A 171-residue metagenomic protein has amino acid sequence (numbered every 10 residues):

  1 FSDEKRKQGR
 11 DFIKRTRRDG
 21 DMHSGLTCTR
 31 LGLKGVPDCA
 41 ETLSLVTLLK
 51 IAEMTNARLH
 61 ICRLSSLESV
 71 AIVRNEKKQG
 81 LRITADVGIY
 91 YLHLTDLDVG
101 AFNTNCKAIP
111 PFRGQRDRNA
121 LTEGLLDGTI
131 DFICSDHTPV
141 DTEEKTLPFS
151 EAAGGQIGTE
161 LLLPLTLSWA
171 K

Functional and structural regions predicted by a protein language model:
F1-T104: Metal-coordinating catalytic core of metallo-dependent amide/deamination hydrolases
D19, G25-N56, N105, G124-L126 (+2 more regions): His/Asp/Glu-enriched, well-ordered alpha-helical/loop segment that forms or immediately abuts the divalent-metal
P37, A108-R113: Short, flexible loop segments at the rims of nucleotide/cofactor-binding pockets, characterized by
L59, D117-N119, E123: Amphipathic, heptad-repeat alpha-helical/coiled-coil signature enriched at exported N-termini that scaffold
N75, P110, E123, S168: Charged/polar, solvent-exposed surface patches and flexible loops
I83, I130-D131: Short, conserved active-site loop motifs that form the nucleotide-linked donor/cofactor pocket
I89, F112, P139: A broadly conserved detector of short glycine/acidic/proline-rich loop/turn motifs that flank catalytic sites and bind
